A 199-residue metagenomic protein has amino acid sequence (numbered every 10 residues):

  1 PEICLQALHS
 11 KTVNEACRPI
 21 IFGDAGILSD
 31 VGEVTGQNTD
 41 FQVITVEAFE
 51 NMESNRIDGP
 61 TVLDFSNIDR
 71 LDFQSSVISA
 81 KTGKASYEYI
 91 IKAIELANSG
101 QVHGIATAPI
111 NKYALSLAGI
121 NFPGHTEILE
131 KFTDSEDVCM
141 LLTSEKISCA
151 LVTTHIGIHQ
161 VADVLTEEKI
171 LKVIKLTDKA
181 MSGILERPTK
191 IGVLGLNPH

Functional and structural regions predicted by a protein language model:
P1-H125, E168-H199: Contiguous, glycine/small-aliphatic-enriched amphipathic segments in soluble metabolic enzymes
V43, T61-V62, V138-M140, C149: Conserved beta-strand scaffold positions in the cores of enzyme catalytic domains, especially in NTP/NDP-utilizing
F65-I68, C139, T143-E145: Flexible glycine-/small-residue-enriched beta->alpha junction loops that bind anionic phosphate/pyrophosphate groups
D69-Q74, A150-V161, N197: A short small-residue
I110-K112, I120, K146-I147, H155-I158: Short acidic/polar capping segments at secondary-structure boundaries
E127-E136, I156-S182: Active-site glycine-rich loop that binds ribose-phosphate moieties when present
L142-A150, I191: Mobile beta-alpha loop/short-helix "lid" or hinge segments that flank ligand
